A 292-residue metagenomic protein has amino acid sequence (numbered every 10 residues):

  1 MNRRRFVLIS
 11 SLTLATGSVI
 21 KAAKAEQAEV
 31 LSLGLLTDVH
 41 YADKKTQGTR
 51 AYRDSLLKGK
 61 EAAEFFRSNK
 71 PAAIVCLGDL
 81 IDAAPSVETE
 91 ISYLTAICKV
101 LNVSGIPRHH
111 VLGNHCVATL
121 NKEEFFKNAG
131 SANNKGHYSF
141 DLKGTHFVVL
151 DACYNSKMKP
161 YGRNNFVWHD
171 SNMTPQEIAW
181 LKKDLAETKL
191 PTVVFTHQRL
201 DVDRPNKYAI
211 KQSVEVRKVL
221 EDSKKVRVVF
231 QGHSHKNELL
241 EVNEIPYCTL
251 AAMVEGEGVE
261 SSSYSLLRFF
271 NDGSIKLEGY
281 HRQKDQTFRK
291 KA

Functional and structural regions predicted by a protein language model:
M1-L14: N-terminal secretory signal peptides and thylakoid transit peptides that target proteins across membranes
K24-I91, K183: N-terminal active-site segment of His-dependent metallophosphoesterases
L31, A72, H137, T145 (+1 more regions): Alpha/beta-hydrolase fold active-site loops
L36-T37, I74-G78, R108-N114, V193-T196 (+2 more regions): Active-site neighborhood of phospho(di)ester-bond hydrolases with catalytic His/Asp-centered motifs
H40, L80-I81, H115-V117, C153 (+3 more regions): Catalytic metal-binding/acid-base residues of hydrolase active sites
T49, I81-A84, F166-D170, V202-N206: Second-shell loop/turn segments in exported
I81, A186-R204: Short acidic, glycine-rich surface-loop motifs adjacent to enzyme active sites
S86-K182, A186-E187, Q212-K225, L239-E278 (+1 more regions): Extended active-site neighborhood of metal-dependent phosphoesterases/phosphodiesterases
